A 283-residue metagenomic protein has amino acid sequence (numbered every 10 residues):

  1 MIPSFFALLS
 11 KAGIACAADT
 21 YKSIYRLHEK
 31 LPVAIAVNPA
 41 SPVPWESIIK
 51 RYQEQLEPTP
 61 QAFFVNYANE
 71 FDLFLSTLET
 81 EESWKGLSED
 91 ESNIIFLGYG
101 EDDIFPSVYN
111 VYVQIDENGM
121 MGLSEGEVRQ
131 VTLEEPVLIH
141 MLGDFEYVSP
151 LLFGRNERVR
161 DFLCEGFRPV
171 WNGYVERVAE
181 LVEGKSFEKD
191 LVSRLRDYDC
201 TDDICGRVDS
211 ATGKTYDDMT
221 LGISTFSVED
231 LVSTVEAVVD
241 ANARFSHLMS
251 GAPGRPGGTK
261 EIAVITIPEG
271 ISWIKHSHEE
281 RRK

Functional and structural regions predicted by a protein language model:
M1-K283: N-terminal nucleophile
